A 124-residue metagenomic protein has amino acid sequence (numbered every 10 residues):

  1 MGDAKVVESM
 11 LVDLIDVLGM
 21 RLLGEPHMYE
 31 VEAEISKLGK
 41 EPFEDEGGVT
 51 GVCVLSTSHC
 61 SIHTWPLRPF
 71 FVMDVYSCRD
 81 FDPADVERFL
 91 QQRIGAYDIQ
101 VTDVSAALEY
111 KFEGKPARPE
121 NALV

Functional and structural regions predicted by a protein language model:
M1-V124: Polybasic/polar functional segments that serve as interface/processing modules
